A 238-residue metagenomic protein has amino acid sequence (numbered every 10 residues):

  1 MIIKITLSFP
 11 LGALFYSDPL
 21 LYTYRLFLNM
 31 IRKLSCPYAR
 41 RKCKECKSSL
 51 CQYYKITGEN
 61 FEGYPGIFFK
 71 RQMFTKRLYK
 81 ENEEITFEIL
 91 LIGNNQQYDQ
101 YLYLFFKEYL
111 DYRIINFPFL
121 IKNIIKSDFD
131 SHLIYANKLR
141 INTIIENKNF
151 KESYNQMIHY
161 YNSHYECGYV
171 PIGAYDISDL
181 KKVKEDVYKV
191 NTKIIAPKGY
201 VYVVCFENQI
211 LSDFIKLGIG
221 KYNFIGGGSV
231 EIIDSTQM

Functional and structural regions predicted by a protein language model:
M1-M238: RNA-interacting cores
